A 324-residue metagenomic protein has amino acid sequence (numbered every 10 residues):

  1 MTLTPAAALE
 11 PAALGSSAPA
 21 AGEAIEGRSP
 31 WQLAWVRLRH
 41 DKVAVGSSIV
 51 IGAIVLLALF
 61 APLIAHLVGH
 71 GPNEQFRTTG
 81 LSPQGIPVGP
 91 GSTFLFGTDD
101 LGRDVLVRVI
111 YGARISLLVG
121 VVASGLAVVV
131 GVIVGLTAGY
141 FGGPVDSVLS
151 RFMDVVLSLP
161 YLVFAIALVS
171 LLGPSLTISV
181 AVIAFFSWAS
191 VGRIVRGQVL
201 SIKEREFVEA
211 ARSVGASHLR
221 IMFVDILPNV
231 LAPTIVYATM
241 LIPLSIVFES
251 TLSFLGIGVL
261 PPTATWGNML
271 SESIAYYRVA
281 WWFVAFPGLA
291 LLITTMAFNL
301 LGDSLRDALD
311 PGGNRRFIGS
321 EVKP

Functional and structural regions predicted by a protein language model:
M1, E26, A58, V68 (+7 more regions): Generic N-terminal simple sequence motifs
T2-A20, D310-P324: Cytosolic-side transmembrane-helix boundaries in multi-pass membrane proteins
T2-P5, L57-T98, I257-T263: Hydrophobic alpha-helical transmembrane segments of membrane transport/permease proteins and related membrane-embedded
L3, P19-N73, F152, V230-L231: N-terminal signal-anchor/first transmembrane alpha helix
S16-A34, G91-D104, F141, L219-F223 (+1 more regions): Short, membrane-interfacial amphipathic segments enriched in basic
L33, A58-L59, P72, F76 (+6 more regions): Residue-level signal for pocket-adjacent positions within structured domains
A34-W35, L95, V208, S273: Generic hydrophobic alpha-helical segments
L101-P324: Alpha-helical transmembrane segments of integral membrane proteins, especially multi-pass inner/plasma-membrane
